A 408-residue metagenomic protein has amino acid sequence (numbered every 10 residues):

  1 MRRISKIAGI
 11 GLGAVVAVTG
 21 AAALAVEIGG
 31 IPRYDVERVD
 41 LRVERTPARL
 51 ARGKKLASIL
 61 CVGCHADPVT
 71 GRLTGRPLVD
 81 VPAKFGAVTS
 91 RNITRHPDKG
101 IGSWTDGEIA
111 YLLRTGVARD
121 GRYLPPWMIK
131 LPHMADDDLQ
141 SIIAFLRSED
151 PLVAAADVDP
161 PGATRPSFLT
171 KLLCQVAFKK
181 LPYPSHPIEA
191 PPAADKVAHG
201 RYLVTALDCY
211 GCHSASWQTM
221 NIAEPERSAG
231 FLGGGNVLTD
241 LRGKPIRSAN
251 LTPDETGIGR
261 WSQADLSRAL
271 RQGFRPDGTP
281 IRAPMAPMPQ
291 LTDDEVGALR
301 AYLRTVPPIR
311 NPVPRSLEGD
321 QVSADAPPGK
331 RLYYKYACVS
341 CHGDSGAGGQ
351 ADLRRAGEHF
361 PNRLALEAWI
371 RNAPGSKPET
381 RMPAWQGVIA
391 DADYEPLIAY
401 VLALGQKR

Functional and structural regions predicted by a protein language model:
R2-V36: N-terminal type II signal-anchor transmembrane helix that functions as the membrane-insertion/stop-transfer segment
A23-E27, T105-R119, K130-A156, S262-G278 (+2 more regions): C-terminal capping alpha-helices of c-type cytochrome domains
I31-A57, Q175-T205, T219, V313-Y334 (+1 more regions): Electrostatic cytochrome c docking/interface patches
G53, L60-P68, I109, I142 (+10 more regions): The canonical Cys-X-X-Cys-His
K54, V69-D106, L124-A135, P161-L173 (+6 more regions): Gly/Gly-Pro-rich "capping" loops immediately C-terminal to redox-active cysteine motifs in periplasmic/lumenal
C64-T70, R114-T115, R147-S148, C212-Q218 (+6 more regions): Detector for the c-type heme attachment site
R72, D98-I101, Y111, A118-G121 (+10 more regions): Short loop/beta submotifs within extracellular cysteine-rich repeat domains
V81-P82, A156-P187, S316: Short, flexible helix-coil linker/hinge segments at the edges of structured domains or between repeats
